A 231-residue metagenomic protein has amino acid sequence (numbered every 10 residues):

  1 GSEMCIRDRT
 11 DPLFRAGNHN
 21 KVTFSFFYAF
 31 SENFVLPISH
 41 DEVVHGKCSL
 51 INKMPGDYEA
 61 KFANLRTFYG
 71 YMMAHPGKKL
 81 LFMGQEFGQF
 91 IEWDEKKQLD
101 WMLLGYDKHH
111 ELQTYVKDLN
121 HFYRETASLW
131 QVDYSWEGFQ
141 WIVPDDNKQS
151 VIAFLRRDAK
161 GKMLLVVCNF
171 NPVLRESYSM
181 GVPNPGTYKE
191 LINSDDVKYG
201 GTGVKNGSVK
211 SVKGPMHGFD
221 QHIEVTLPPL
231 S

Functional and structural regions predicted by a protein language model:
G1-I6: Short, small-residue-biased leader/transition segments that mark boundaries at the very start of proteins
L13-G17, E32-F34, D41, G46-L81 (+1 more regions): Carbohydrate-interacting/catalytic domains
K21-F24: Transcription/chromatin regulatory elements, primarily intrinsically disordered, low-complexity activation/repression
Y28-F30: Flexible, charged surface loops at secondary-structure boundaries
